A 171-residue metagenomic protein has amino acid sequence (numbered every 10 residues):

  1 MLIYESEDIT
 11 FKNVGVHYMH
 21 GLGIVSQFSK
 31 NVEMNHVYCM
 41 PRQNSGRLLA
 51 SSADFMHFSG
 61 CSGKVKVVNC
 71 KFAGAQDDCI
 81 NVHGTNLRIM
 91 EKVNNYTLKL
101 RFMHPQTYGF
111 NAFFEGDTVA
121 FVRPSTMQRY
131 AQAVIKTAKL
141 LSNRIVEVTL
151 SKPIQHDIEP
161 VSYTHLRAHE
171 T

Functional and structural regions predicted by a protein language model:
M1, Y18-L22, R47-F58, H83-L87 (+1 more regions): Extracellular beta-strand/beta-solenoid scaffold signature
E7-Y18, K30-Q43, G63-G74, N111 (+1 more regions): Right-handed parallel beta-helix
H20-S26, R42-D54, G63, Q76-V82 (+2 more regions): Short glycine/acidic-rich loop motifs that flank beta-strands on beta-rich extracellular proteins
L87-K92, Q132-L140, L150: A structural signal for short, hydrophobic beta-strand segments that form beta-sheets in beta-rich/all-beta domains
T97-R101, L141-D157: A generic structural motif
Y108-N143: Ser/Thr/Gly-rich low-complexity blocks that favor extended beta-strand/coil architectures
G116, V161-Y163: Loop/turn positions that initiate beta-strands
T164-T171: Conserved small/polar residues in nucleotide/adenosyl-binding loops
